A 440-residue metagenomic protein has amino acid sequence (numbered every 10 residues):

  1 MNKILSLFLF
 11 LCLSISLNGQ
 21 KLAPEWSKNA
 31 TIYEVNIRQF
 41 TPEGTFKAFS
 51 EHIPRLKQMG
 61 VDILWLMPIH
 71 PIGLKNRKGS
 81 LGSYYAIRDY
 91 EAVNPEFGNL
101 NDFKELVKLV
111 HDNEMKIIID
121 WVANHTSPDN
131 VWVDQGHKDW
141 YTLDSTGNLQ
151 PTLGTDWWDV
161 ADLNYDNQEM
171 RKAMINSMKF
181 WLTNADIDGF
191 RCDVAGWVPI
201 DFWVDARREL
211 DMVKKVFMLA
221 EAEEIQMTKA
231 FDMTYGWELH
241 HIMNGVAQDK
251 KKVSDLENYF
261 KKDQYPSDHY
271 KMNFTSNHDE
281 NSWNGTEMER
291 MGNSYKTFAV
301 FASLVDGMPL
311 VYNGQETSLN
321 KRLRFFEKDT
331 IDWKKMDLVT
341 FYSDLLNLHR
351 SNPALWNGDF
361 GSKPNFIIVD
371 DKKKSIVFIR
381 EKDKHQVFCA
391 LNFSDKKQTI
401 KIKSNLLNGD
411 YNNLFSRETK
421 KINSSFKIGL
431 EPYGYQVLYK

Functional and structural regions predicted by a protein language model:
M1-K21: Bacterial Sec-dependent N-terminal signal peptides
G19-W65, P71, K104, V110 (+3 more regions): Carbohydrate-interacting/catalytic domains
Q20-I32, N36-K47, E51-D62, P68-A185 (+3 more regions): Substrate-binding/active-site clefts of carbohydrate-active enzymes
T31-E34, I63-P68, I118-I119, G189-R191 (+5 more regions): Structural recognition of the beta-strand scaffold that forms the well-ordered cores of secreted hydrolase catalytic
I37-T41, H70, N94, A123 (+5 more regions): Short, flexible loop/turn elements at secondary-structure junctions
T183, D193-F274, R290, F301 (+7 more regions): Active-site-proximal helices and loops of the catalytic beta/alpha 8
W283-E289: Short, solvent-exposed helix-loop connector elements
K296-L304: Hydrophobic targeting/anchoring helices
